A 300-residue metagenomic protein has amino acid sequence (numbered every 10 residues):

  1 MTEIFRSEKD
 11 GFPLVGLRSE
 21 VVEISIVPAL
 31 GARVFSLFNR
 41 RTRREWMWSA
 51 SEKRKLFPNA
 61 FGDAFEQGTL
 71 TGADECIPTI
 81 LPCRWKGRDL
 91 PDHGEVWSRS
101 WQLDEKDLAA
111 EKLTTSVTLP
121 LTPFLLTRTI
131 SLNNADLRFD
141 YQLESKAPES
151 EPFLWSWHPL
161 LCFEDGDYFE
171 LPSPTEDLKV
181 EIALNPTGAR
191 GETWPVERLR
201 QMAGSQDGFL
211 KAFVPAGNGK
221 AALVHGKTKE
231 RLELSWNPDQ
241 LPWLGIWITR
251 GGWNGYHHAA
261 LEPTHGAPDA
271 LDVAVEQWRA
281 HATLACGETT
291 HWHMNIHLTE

Functional and structural regions predicted by a protein language model:
M1-R138, K146-L154, H158-E300: Surface-exposed acidic/polar loop and edge beta-strand patches at domain peripheries
